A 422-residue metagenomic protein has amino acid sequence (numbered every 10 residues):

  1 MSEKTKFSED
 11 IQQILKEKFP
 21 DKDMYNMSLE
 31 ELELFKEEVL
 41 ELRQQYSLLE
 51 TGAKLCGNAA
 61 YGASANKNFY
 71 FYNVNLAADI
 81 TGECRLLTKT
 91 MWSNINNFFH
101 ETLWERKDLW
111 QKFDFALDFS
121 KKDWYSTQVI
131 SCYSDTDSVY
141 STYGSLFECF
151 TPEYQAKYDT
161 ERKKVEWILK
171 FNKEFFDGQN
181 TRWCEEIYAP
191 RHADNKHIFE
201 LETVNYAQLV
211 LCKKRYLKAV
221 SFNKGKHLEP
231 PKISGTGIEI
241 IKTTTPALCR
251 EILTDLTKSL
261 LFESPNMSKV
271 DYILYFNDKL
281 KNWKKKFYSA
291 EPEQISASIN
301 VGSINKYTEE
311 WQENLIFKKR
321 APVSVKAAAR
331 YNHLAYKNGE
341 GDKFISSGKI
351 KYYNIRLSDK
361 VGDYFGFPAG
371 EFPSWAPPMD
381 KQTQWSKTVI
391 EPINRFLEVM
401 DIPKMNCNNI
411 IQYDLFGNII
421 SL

Functional and structural regions predicted by a protein language model:
M1-A53, T81-R85, K89-S134, Y143-L422: DNA-dependent DNA polymerase catalytic subunits
E30-L34, S64-F69: Short amphipathic alpha-helical segments, especially helix-boundary/capping motifs
G52-A63: C-terminal reverse transcriptase regions that engage the nucleic-acid substrate
G62-N68, S141-T142, E148-T151: Short acidic/His/Gly/Ser-rich catalytic and metal-binding motifs that mark active-site loops of diverse hydrolases
K67-I80: Short, conserved non-catalytic motifs in the polymerase core
